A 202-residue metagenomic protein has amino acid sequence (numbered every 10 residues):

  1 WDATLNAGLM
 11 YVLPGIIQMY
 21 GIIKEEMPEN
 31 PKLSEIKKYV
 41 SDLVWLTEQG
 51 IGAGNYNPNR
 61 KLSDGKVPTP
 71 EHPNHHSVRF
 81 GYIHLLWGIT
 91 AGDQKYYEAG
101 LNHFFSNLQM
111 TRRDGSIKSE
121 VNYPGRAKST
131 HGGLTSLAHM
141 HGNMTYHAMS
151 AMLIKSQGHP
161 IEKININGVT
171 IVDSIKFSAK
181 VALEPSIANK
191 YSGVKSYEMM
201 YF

Functional and structural regions predicted by a protein language model:
W1-H159: Aromatic-lined, polymer-binding surfaces characteristic of secreted/periplasmic polysaccharide-degrading enzymes
K163-F202: CBM-like carbohydrate-recognition segments
